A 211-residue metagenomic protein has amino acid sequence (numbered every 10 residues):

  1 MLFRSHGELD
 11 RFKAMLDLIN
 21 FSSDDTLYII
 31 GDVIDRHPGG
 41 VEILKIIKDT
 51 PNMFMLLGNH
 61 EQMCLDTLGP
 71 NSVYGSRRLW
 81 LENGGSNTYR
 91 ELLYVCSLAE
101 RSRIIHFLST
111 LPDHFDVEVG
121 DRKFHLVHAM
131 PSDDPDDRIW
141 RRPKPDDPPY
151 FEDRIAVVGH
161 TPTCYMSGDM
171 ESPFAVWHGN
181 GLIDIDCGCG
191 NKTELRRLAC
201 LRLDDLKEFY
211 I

Functional and structural regions predicted by a protein language model:
H6-D10, D35-P38, Q62-L65, D133-D134 (+2 more regions): Active-site environment of divalent metal-dependent phosphoester hydrolases
E8-L57: Gly/lys/ser-thr-rich phosphate-binding loops in alpha/beta enzymes that coordinate phosphoanhydride or phosphate groups
T26-G31, R90-E91, P131-S132: Short, basic, glycine/proline-bearing loop/turn elements
I29-I30, L56, L126, V158 (+1 more regions): Generic enzyme active-site microenvironment
H37-D116, R122: Active-site neighborhood of divalent metal-dependent phosphoester bond hydrolases
S97-G168: His/acidic metal-ligating clusters that form di-metal
I139-I211: Conserved beta-sheet core of the metallophosphoesterase superfamily
